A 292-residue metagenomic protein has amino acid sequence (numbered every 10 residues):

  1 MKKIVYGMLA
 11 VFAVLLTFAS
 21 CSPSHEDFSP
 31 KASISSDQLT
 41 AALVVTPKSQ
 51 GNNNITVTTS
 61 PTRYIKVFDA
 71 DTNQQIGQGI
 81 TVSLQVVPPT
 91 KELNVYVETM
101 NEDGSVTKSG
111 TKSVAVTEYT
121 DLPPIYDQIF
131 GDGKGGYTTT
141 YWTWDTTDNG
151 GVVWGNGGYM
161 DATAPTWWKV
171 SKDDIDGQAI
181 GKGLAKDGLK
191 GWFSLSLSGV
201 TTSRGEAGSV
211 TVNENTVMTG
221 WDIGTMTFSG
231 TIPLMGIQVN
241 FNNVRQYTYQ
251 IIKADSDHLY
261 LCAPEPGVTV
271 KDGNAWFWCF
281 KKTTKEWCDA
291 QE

Functional and structural regions predicted by a protein language model:
K3-G7, S22-N149, A290-E292: Acidic/polar, low-complexity intrinsically disordered N-terminal segments immediately downstream of a Sec signal
G7-L15: Sec-dependent N-terminal signal peptides
T17-S20: C-terminal motif of bacterial Sec signal peptides marking the signal peptidase cleavage site
I65-K66, Y96, Y141-T143, T225-T227 (+4 more regions): Ordered hydrophobic segments in well-structured contexts
I65-V67, G150-W154, T202-R204, F228-N243 (+1 more regions): Short, surface-exposed beta-strand/loop "edge" segments at domain boundaries and coil↔beta transitions
P124-Q128, S194, D257-E292: Edge beta-strand at a domain terminus
G135-G205: Conserved, compact domain cores that house catalytic/ligand-binding motifs in diverse enzymes and effector modules
D173-S256, C262: Contiguous, well-ordered beta-strand patches that form the walls/edges of small beta-barrel/beta-sandwich domains
